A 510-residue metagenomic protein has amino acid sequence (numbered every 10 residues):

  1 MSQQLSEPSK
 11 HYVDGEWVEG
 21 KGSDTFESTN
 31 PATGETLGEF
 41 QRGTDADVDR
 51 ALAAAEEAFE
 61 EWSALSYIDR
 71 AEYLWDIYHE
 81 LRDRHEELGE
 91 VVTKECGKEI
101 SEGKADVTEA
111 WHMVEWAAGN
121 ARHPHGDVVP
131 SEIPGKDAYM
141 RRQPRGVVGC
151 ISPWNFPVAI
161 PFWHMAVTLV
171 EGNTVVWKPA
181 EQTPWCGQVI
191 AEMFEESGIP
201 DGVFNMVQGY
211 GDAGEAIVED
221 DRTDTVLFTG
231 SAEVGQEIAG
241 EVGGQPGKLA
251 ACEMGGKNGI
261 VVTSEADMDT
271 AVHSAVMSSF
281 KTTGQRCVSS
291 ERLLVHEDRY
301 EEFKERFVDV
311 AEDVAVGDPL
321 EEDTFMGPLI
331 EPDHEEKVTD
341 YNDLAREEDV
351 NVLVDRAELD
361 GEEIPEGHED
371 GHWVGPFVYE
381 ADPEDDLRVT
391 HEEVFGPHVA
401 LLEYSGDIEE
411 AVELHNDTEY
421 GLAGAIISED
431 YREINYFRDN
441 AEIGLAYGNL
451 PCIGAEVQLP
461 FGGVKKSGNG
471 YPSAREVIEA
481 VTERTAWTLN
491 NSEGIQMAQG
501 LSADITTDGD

Functional and structural regions predicted by a protein language model:
M1-A32: Hydrophobic face of amphipathic alpha-helices that form TPR/SEL1-like repeat modules and related alpha-solenoid
G34, R70, V92, V114 (+9 more regions): Residue-level signal for inorganic ion chemistry
E35-H123: Glycine-rich loop-to-alpha-helix module at the N-terminal edge of alpha/beta enzyme cores
E35-L37, E366-D510: Conserved C-terminal structural/oligomerization subdomain of aldehyde/semialdehyde dehydrogenase
T36-G43, E57-A64, C150, I260-T263 (+5 more regions): Short, well-ordered beta-strand elements within core beta-sheets of diverse protein domains
F59, S63, Y78-H85, G89 (+16 more regions): Structural signal for hydrophobic packing residues in well-ordered secondary-structure cores of soluble enzyme domains
R82, G126-T270: Rossmann-like NAD(P) dinucleotide-binding subdomain of oxidoreductase/dehydrogenase enzymes
E233-E384, G448, Q496-M497, A503-G509: ALDH superfamily catalytic-core signature
